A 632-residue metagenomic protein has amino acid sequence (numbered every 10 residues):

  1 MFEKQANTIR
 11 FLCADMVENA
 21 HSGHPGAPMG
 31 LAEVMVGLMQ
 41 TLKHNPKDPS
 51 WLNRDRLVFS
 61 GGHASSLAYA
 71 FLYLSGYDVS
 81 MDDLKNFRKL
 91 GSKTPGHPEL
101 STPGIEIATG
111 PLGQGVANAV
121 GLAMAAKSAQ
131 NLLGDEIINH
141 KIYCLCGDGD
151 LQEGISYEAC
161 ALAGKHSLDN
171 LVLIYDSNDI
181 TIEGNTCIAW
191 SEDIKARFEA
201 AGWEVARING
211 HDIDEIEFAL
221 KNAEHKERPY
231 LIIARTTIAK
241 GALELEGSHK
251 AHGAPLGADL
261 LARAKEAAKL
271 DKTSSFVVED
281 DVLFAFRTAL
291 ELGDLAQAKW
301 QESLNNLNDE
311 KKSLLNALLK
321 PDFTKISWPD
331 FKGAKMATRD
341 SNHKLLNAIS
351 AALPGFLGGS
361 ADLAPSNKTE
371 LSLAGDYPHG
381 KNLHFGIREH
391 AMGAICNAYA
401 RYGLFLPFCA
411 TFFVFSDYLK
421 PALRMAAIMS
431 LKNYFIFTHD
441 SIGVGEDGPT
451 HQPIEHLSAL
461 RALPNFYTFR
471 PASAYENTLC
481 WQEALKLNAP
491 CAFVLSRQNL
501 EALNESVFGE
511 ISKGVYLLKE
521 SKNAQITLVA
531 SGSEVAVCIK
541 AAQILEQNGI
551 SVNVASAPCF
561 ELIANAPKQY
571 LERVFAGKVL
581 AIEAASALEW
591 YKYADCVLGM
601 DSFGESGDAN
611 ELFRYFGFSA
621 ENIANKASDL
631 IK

Functional and structural regions predicted by a protein language model:
A6-S22, Y175-N178: N-terminal capping segment at the start of a domain
M16, G30-K165, K368-L371, Y399 (+1 more regions): Cofactor-binding active-site loop characterized by glycine-rich and histidine/acidic residues
A20-A32, L57-H63, R88, H97-N118 (+9 more regions): Active-site nucleophile and cofactor-binding loops and adjacent substrate-binding regions of central metabolic enzymes
D78-G104, A201, A352, F356-K381 (+1 more regions): Anionic-ligand anchoring segments at beta-strand to alpha-helix junctions in alpha/beta enzyme folds, i.e., glycine
K89-S101, I105-A108, N118, M124 (+5 more regions): Thiamine diphosphate
C144-G147, L151, A159, A422 (+2 more regions): A structural-propensity feature for long, helix-poor, extended segments
D271-P329: N-terminal leader/propeptide and maturation segments of large enzyme subunits in energy/redox metabolism and hydrolases
L304-K432, E510-Y516, G532, L598: Non-catalytic terminal/interface segments that mediate subunit docking, oligomerization, and allosteric communication
